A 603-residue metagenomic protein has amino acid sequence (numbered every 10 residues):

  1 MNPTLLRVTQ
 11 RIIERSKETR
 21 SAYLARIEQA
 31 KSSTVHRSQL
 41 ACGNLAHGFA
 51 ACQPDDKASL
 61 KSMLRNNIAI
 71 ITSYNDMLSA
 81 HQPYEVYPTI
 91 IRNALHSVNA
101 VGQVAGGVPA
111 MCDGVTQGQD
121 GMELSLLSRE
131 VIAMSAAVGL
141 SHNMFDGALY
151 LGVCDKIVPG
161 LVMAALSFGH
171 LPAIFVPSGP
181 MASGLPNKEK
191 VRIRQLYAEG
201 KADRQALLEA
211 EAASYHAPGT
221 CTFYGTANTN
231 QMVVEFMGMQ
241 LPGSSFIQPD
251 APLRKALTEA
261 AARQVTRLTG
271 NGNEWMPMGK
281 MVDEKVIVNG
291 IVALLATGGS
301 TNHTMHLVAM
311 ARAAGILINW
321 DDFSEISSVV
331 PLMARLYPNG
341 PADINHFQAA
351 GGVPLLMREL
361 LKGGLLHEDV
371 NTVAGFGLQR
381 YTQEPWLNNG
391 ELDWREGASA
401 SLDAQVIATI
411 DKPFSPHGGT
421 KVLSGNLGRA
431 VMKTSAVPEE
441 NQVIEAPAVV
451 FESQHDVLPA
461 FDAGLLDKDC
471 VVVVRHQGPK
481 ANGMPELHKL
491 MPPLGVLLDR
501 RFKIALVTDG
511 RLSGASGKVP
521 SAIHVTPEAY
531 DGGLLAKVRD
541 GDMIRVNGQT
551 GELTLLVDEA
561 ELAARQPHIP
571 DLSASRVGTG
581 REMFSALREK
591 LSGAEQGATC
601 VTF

Functional and structural regions predicted by a protein language model:
M1-D76, A80, T89-V108, Q119-G121 (+5 more regions): Catalytic or ion-coupling anion/metal-binding cores of large enzyme and transporter domains
V86: Acidic/charged coordination and interface sites in well-structured regions
A105-N143: N-terminal small/polar loop signature for handling phosphorylated ligands or for N-terminal nucleophile
R129-A136, N143-A148, L458-L466: Contiguous domain-boundary segments centered on the initiation and propagation of an alpha-helix
G139-L161, I174-V176: A short, small-residue-rich loop immediately preceding and capping a beta-strand
